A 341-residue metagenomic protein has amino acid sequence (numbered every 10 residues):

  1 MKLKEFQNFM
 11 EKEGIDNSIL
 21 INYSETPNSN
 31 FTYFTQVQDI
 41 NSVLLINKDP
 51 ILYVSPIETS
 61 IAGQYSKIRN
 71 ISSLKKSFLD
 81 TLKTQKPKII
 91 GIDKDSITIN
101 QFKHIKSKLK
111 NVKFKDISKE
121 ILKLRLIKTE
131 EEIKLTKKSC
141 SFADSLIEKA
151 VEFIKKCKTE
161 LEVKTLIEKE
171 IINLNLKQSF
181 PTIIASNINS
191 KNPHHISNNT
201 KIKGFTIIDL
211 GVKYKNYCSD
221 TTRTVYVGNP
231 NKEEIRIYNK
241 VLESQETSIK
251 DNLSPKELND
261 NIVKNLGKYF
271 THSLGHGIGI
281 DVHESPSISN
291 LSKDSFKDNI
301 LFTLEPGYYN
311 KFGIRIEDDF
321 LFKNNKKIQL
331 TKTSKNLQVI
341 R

Functional and structural regions predicted by a protein language model:
M1-R341: Active-site neighborhoods and metal-handling regions in enzymes and metal-associated proteins
